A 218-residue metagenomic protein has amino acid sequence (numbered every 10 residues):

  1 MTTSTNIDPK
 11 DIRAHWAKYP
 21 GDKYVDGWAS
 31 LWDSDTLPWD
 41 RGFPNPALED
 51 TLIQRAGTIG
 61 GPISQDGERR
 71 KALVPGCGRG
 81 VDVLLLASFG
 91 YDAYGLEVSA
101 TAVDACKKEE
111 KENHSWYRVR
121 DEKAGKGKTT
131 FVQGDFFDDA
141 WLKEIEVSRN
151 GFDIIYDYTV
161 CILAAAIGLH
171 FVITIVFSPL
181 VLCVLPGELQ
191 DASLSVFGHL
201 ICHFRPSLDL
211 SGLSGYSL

Functional and structural regions predicted by a protein language model:
T2-L73, R79-N150, I167-L218: Class I (Rossmann-like) S-adenosyl-L-methionine-dependent methyltransferase catalytic domain, capturing the SAM-binding
Y156: A conserved beta-strand element that flanks and buttresses the S-adenosyl-L-methionine
V160: Hydrophobic adenine-recognition pocket in adenosine-nucleotide-binding enzymes
